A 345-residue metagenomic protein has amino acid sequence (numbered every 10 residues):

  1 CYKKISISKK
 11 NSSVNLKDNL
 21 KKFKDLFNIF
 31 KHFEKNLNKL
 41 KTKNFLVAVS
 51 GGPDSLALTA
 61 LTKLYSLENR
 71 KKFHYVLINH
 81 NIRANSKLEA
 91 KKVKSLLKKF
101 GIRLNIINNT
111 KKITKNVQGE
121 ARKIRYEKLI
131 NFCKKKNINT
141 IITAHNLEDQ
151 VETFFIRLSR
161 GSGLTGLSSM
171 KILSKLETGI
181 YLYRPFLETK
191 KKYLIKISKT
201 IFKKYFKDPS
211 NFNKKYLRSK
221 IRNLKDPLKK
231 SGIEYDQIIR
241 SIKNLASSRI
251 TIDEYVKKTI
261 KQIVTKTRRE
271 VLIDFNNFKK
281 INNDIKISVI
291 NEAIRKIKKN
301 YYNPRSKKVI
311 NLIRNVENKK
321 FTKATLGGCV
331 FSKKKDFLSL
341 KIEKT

Functional and structural regions predicted by a protein language model:
C1-D54, K72-H74, H80, N109-K111 (+5 more regions): AMP-forming adenylation/ATP pyrophosphatase catalytic core
Y2-L224: Core alpha/beta nucleotide-donor-binding catalytic domains of modification enzymes
